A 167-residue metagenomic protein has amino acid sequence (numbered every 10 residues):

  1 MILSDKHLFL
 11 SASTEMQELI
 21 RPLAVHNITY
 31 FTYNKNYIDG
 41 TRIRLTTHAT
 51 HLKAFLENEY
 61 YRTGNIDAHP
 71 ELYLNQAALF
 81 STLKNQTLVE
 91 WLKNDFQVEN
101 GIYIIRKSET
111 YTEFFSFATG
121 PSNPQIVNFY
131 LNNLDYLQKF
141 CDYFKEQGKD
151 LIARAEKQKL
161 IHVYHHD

Functional and structural regions predicted by a protein language model:
M1-M16, G120-D167: Juxtadomain coupling helices with adjacent low-complexity linkers
L3-L10, E18-F96: Structured interaction and signal-relay segments at domain junctions
K35-D39, K107-S108, A118-P121: Short, flexible beta-strand-to-coil junctions
L56-Y61, H69-E71, I102-R106, V127-Y130 (+2 more regions): Glycine-rich loops and low-complexity Gly/Arg-rich segments that provide flexible linkers or classic glycine-based
T87-Y111: Helix-to-coil/beta transition segments that act as allosteric "coupling" elements at the rims of sensory or catalytic
E113-S116: Short glycine-/small-residue motifs
